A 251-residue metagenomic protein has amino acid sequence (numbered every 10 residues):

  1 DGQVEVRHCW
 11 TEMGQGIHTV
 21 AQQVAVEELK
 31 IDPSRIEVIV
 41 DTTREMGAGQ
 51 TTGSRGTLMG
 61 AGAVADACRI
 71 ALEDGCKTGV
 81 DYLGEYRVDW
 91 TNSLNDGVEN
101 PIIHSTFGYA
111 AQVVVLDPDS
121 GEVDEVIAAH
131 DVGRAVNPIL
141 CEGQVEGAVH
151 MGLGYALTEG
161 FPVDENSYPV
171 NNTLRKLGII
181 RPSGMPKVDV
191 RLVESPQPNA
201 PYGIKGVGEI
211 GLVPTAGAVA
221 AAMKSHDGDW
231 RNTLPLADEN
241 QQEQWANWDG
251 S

Functional and structural regions predicted by a protein language model:
D1-V4, E122-D124: Condensing-enzyme catalytic core mediating Claisen C-C bond formation in acyl metabolism
G2-H8, A200-K205: Glycine/charged-rich beta-loop-alpha catalytic/anionic-binding loops adjacent to active sites
Q3-C9, T57, I139: Structural motif
W10-T11, G208: A generic structural signal for short
H18-T19: Conserved strand-to-helix beginnings and helix N-cap segments that scaffold or border functional pockets
Q23-S251: C-terminal catalytic domains of large/alpha subunits in multi-subunit enzymes
